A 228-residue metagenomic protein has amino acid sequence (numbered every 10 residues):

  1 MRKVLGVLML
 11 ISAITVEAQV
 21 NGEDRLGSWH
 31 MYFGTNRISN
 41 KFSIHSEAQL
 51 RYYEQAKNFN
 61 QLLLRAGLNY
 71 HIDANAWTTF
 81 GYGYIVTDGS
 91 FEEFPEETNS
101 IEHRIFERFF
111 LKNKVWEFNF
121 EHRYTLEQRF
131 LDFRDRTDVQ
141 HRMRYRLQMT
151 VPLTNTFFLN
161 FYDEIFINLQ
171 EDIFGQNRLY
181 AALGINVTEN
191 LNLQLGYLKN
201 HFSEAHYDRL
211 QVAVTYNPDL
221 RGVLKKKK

Functional and structural regions predicted by a protein language model:
M1-G22: Bacterial Sec-dependent N-terminal signal peptides
Q19-E23, Y52-K57, E92-S100, D132-T137 (+2 more regions): Outer-membrane beta-barrel domain signature
Q19-T79: Start-of-domain marker
L26-S28, N60-L62, I101-I105, V139-M143 (+2 more regions): Residues that define the transmembrane beta-barrel architecture of outer-membrane proteins
Y32-N36, A66-Y70, E107-L111, Y145-V151 (+2 more regions): Residues on the lipid-exposed face of transmembrane beta-strands in outer-membrane beta-barrel proteins
K41-S46, N75-F80, W116-F120, N155-L159 (+2 more regions): Repeated loop/turn-to-beta-strand initiation elements of outer-membrane beta-barrel proteins
A48-E54, Y82-D88, N113-V115, L126-F130 (+3 more regions): Transmembrane beta-strands of outer-membrane beta-barrel pores
F161, I173-K228: Predominantly the C-terminal beta-signal and adjacent terminal strand-loop region of outer-membrane beta-barrel
